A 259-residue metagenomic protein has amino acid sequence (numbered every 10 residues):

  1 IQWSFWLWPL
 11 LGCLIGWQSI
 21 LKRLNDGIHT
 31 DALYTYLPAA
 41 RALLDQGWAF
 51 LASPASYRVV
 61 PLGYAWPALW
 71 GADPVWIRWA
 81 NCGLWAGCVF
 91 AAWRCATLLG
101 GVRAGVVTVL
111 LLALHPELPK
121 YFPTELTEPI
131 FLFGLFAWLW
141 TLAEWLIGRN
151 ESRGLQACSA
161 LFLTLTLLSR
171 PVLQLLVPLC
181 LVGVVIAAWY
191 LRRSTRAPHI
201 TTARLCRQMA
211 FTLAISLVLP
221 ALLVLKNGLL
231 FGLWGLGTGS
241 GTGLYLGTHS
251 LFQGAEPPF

Functional and structural regions predicted by a protein language model:
I1-Q18, W189, T201-L213: Start-transfer (signal-anchor) and selected internal transmembrane alpha helices of multi-pass inner/ER membrane
F5-W8, A92-L114, L132-F133, R149-N150 (+1 more regions): Transmembrane-helix signature of polytopic, membrane-embedded enzymes that assemble or transfer cell-envelope glycans
I20-Y34, L44-A80: Membrane-proximal lumenal/periplasmic loop motifs of glycosylation machinery
L21, L69-W70, G83, L99-G100 (+7 more regions): Transmembrane helix irregularities
L21-A42, M209-F259: Juxtamembrane membrane-water interface segments immediately following transmembrane helices in multi-pass
H29-D31, P54-R58, I77-L84, V107-A137 (+2 more regions): Multi-pass, polyprenyl lipid-linked donor-dependent membrane glycosyltransferases
W48, V102, W138-C158, T166 (+1 more regions): Membrane-interface transmembrane helices that cradle and orient dolichyl/undecaprenyl
S152-L155, R196-I215, W234: Membrane-interfacial entry segments at the cytosolic side of transmembrane helices
